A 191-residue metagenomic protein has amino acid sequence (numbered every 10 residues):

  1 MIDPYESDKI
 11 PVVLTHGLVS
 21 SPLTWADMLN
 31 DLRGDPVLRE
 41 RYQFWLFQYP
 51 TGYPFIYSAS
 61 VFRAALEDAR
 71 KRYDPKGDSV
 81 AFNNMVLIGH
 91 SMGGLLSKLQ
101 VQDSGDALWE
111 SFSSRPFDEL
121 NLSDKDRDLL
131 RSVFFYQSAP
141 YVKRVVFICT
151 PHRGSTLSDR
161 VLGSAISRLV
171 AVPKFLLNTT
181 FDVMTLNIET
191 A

Functional and structural regions predicted by a protein language model:
M1, A26-R33, L130-S132: Alpha-helical scaffolding within the catalytic cores of extracellular/periplasmic polymer-degrading hydrolases
M1-L14, S21-D27, Q43-L46: Flexible, membrane-associating and regulatory peripheral segments of lipid-active enzymes
Y5-S7, R39, V80, P140: A generic fold-level signal
V13-H16, F47-G52, I56-A191: Serine-dependent carboxylesterase/thioesterase catalytic core of lipase-like alpha/beta-hydrolase/SGNH enzymes
T15, N30-G34, L38-R41: Extended, low-charge, aliphatic-rich alpha-helical segments
P22, A26-N30, I56, S60: Short, surface-exposed alpha-helical segments at coil->helix boundaries
P36-G52: Conserved alpha/beta-hydrolase
